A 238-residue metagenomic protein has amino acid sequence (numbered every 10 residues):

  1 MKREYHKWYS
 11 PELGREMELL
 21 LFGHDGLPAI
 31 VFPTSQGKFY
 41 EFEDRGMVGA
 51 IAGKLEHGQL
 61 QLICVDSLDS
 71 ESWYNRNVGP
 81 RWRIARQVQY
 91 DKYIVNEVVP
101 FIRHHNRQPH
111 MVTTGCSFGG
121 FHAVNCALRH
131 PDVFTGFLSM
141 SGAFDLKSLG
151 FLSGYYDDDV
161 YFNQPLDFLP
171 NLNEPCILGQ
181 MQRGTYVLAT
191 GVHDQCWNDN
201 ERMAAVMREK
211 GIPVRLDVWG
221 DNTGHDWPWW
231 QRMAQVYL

Functional and structural regions predicted by a protein language model:
M1-L238: Non-catalytic cap/lid and distal C-terminal segments of serine-dependent acyl enzymes
